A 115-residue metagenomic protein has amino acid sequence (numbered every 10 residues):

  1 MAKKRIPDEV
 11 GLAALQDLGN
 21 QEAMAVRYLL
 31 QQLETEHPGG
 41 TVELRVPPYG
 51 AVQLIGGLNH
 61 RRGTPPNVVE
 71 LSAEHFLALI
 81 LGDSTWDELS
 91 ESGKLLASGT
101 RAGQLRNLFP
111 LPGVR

Functional and structural regions predicted by a protein language model:
M1-R115: Feature captures hydrophobic
